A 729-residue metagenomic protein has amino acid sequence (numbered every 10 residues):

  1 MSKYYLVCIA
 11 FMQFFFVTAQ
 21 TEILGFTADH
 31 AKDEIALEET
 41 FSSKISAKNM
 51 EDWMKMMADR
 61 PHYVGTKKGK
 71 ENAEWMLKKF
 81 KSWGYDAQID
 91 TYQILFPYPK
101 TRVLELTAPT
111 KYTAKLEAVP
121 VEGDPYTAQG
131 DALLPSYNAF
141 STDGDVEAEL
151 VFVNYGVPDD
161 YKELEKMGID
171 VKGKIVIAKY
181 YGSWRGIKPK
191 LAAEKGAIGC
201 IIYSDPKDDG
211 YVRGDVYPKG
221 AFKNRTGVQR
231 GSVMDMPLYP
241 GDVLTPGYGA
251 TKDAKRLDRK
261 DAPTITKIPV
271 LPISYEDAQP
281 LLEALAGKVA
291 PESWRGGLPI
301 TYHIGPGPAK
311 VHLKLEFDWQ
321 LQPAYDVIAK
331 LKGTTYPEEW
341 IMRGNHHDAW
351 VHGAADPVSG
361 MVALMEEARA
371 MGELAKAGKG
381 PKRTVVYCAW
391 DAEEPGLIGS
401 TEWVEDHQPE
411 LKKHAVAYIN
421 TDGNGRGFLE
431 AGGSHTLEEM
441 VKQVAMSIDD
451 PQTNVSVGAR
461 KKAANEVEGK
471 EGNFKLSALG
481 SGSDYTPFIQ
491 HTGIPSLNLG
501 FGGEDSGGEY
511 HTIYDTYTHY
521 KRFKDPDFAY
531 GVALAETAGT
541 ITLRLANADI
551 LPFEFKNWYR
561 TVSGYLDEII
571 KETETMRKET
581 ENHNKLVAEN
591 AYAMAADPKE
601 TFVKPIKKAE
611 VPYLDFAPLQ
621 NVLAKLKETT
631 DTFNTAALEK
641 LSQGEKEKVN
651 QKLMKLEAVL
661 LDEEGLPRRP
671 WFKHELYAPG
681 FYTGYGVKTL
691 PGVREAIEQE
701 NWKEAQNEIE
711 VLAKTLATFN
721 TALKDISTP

Functional and structural regions predicted by a protein language model:
F14-F16: N-terminal signal peptide c-region/cleavage motif recognized by signal peptidases
E22-K32, A36, K55-D170, P206 (+2 more regions): Noncatalytic luminal/extracellular "stalk/propeptide" segments of secretory-pathway proteins
D29-H30, E34-I35, S46-M56, R60-K68 (+13 more regions): Catalytic-core environment of secreted peptidases
A36-K44, A58-K67, S136-S141, I177-G182 (+10 more regions): Second-shell loop/turn segments in exported
A128-E163, Y239-A355, E366-R369, E373-K379: Soluble metallo-hydrolase cores and metallopeptidase-like ectodomains found primarily in the secretory/periplasmic
R225-V289, Y336, D391-K521, D527-F528 (+3 more regions): Metal-dependent peptidase/peptidase-like ectodomains
V386, S447, E504-Y565, Q699-P729: His/Asp/Glu-rich mid-to-C-terminal helical/loop segments that flank catalytic regions of hydrolases
T635, E639-P729: C-terminal amphipathic alpha-helical interaction region
